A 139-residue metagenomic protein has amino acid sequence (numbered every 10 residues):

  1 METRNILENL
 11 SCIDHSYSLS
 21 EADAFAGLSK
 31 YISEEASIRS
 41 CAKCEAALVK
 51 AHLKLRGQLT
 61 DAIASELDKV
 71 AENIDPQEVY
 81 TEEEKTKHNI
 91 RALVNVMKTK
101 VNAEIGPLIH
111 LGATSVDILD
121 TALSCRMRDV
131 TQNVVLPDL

Functional and structural regions predicted by a protein language model:
E2-L139: A helix-coil-helix interface module used to build multimeric assemblies and to scaffold catalytic/cofactor sites
